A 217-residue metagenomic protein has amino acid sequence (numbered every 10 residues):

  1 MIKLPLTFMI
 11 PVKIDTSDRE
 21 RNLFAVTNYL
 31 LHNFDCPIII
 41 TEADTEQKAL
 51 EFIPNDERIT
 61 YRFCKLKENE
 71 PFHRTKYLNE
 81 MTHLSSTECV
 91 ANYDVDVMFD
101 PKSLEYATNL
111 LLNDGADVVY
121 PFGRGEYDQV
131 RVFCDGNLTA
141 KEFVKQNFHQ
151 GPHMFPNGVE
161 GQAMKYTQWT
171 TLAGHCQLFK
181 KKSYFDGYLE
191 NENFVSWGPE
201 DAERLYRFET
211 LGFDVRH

Functional and structural regions predicted by a protein language model:
M1-N28: N-proximal low-complexity "stem/linker" segments adjacent to membrane-targeting elements
L4-T7, N28-I40, R58-T60: Short loop->beta transition adjacent to catalytic acidic/histidine clusters or analogous donor-positioning motifs
D35-Q47, F63-L66: Short beta-strand/loop segment that forms part of the nucleotide-sugar
A49-H83: Active-site-proximal specificity loops/subdomain of glycosyltransferases
E88-M98: Short beta-strand-to-loop acidic/aromatic patch adjacent to the donor-nucleotide binding site
D100-E192: Conserved catalytic core of nucleotide-sugar-dependent glycosyltransferases
S196-E203: Acidic donor-binding loop at a coil-to-helix junction in glycosyltransferase catalytic cores that engages
L205-H217: Catalytic donor-sugar/metal-binding loop of nucleotide-sugar-dependent glycosyltransferases
